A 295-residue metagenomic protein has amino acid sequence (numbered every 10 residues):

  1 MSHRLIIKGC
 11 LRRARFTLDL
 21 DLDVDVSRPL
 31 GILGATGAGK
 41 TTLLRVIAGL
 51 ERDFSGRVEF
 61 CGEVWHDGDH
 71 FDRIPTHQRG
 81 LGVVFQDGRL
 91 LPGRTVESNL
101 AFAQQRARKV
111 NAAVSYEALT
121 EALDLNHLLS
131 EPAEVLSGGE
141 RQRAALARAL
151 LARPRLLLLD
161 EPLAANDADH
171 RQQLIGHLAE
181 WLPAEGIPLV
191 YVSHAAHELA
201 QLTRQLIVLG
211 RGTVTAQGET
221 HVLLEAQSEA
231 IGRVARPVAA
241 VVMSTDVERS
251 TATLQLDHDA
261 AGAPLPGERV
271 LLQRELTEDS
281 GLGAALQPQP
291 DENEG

Functional and structural regions predicted by a protein language model:
E63-D67, N111-L128, A179-E180: Conserved ABC ATPase "signature" region
W65-G82, R106: ABC ATPase NBD coupling module
P132-L136, E140: Conserved ABC ATPase signature
L151-R155: A short, proline-enriched helix->beta-strand linker immediately N-terminal to the Walker B motif in ABC-type P-loop
L157-E161: Catalytic Walker B motif of ABC-type/P-loop ATPase nucleotide-binding domains
G186-H194: Conserved H-loop
R211-G212: Conserved ABC ATPase "signature" C-loop
